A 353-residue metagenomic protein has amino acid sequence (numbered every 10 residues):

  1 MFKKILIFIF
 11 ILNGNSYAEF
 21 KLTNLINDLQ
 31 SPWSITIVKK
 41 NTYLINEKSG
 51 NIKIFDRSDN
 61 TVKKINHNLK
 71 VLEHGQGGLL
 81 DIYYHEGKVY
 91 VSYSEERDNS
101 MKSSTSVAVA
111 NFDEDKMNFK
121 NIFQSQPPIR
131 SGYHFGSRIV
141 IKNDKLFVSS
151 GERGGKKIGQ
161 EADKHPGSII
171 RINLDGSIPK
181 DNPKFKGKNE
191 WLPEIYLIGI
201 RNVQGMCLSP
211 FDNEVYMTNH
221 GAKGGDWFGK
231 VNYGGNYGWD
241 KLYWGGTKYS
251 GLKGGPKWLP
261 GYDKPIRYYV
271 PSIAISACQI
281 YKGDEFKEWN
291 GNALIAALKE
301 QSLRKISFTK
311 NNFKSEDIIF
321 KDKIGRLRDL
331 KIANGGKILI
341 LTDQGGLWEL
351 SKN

Functional and structural regions predicted by a protein language model:
F2-N13: Sec-dependent N-terminal signal peptides
K4, S106, K164-S168: Alpha-helical scaffold elements adjacent to nucleotide-binding pockets in ATP/GTP-utilizing enzyme cores
I7, K21-N24, V71, P128 (+4 more regions): Generic anion/oxyanion-binding catalytic loop in active/binding sites
A18-G155, C207-L208, N213-H220, I273-T309 (+1 more regions): Acidic, Gly/Ser/Thr-rich repeat motifs that build Ca2+-stabilized beta-propeller blades
L29-P32, L69-E73, S125-S131, P179 (+3 more regions): Short coil/turn segments at the loop-to-beta-strand junctions that recur within blades of beta-propeller repeat folds
G77-L79, E152-D317, G325, A333-G336 (+1 more regions): Beta-propeller domain segments
